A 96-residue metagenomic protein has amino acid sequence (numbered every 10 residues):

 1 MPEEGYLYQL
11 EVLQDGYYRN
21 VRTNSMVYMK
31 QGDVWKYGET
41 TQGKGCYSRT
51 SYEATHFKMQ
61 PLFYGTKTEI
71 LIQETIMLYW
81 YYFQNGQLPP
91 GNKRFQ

Functional and structural regions predicted by a protein language model:
M1-Y82, P89-Q96: GIY-YIG nuclease catalytic motif and its immediate N-terminal context
